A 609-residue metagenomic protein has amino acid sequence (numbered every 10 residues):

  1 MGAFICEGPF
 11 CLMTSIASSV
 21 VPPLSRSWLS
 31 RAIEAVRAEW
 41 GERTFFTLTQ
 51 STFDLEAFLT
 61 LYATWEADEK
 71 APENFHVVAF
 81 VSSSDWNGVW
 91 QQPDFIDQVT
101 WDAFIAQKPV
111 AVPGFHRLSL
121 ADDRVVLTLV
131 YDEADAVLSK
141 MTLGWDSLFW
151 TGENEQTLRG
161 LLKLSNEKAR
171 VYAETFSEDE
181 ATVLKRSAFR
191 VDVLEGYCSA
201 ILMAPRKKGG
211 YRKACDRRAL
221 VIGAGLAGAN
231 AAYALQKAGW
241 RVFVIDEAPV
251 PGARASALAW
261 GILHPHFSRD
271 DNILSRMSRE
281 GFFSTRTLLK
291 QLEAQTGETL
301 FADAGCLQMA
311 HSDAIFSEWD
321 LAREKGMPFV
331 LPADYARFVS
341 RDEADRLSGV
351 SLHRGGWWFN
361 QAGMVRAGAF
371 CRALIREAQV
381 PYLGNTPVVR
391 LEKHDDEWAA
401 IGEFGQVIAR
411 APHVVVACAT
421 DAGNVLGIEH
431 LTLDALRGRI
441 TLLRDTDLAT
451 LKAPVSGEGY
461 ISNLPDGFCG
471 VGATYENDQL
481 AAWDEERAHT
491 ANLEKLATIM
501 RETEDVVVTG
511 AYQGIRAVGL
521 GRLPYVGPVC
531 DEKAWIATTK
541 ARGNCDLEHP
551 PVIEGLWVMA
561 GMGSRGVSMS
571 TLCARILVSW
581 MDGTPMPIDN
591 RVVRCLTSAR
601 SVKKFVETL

Functional and structural regions predicted by a protein language model:
M1-F46, L59-I96, A599, F605-V606: Rossmann-like AdoMet
Q91-S139: S-adenosyl-L-methionine
D97, R269-D270, E298-Q308, A333-E377 (+2 more regions): Helix-loop-beta segment of a Rossmann-like dinucleotide-binding subdomain
Y172, S275-G281, H311-I315, W357-I375 (+3 more regions): Short beta-strand to alpha-helix junction loop
Y197, R206-C215, L220-A238, E247-A248 (+4 more regions): Active-site substrate-recognition segment that forms the wall of the catalytic cavity or substrate channel
W260-E343: Dinucleotide-binding Rossmann-like beta1-alpha1 core, especially the glycine-rich loop that anchors the ADP
G356-H413, A417-C418: Helical element adjacent to the flavin cofactor pocket in flavoenzyme catalytic cores
V506-L609: C-terminal catalytic lobe of FAD-dependent flavoproteins
